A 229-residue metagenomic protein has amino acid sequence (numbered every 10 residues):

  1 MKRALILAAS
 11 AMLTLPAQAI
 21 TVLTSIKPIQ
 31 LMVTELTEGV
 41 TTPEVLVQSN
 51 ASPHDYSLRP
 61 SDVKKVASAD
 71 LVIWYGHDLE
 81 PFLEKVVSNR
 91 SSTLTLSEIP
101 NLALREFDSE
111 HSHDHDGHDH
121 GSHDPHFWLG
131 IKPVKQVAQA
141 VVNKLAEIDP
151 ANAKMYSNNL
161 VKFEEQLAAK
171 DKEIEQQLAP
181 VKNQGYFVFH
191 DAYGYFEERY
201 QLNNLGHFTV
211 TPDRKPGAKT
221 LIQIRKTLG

Functional and structural regions predicted by a protein language model:
M1-Q18: Gram-negative bacterial Sec-dependent N-terminal signal peptides
A19-G229: Extracytoplasmic metal-acquisition and chelation regions
